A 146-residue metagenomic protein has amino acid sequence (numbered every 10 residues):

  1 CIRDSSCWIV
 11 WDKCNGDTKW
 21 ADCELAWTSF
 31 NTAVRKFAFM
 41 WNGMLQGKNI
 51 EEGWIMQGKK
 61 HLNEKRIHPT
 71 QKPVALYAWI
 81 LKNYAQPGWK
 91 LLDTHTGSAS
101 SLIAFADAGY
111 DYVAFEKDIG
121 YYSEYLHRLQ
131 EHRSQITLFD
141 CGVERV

Functional and structural regions predicted by a protein language model:
R3-V146: Class I S-adenosyl-L-methionine
